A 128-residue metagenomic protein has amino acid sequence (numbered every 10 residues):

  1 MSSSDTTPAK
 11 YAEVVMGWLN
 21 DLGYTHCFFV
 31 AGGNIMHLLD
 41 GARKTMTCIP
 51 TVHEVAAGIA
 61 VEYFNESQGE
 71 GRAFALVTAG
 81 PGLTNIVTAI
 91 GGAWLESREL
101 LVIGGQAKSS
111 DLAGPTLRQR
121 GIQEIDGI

Functional and structural regions predicted by a protein language model:
S2-I128: N-terminal alpha/beta PP-like core and its mobile active-site loop of ThDP/TPP-dependent enzymes
